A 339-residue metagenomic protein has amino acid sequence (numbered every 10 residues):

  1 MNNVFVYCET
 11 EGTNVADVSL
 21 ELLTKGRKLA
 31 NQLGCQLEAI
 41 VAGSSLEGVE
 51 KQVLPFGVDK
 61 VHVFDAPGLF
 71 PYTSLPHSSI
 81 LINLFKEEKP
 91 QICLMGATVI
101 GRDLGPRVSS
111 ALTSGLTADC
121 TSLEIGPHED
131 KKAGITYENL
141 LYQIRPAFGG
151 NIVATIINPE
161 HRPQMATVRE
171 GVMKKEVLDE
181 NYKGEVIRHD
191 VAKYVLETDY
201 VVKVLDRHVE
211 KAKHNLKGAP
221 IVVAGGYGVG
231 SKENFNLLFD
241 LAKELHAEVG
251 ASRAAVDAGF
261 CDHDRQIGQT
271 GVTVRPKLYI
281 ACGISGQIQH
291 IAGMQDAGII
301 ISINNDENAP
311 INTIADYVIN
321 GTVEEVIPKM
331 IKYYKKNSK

Functional and structural regions predicted by a protein language model:
M1-K339: N-terminal glycine-rich FAD/FM-binding segment characteristic of electron-transfer flavoproteins
